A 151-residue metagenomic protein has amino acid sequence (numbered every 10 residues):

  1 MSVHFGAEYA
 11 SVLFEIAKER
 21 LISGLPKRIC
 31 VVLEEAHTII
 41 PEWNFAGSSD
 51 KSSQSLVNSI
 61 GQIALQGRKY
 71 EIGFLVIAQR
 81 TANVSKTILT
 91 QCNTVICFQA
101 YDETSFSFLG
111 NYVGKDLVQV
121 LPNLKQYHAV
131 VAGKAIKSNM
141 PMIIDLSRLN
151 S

Functional and structural regions predicted by a protein language model:
M1-F5, A78, V131, N139-M140: Proteins with a high burden of low-complexity, intrinsically disordered sequence enriched in S/T/G/P/A and R, requiring
V3-Q119: Conserved P-loop NTPase motor cores
L121-K125: Phosphate/diphosphate-binding loops
H128-S151: Conserved P-loop NTPase motor module
